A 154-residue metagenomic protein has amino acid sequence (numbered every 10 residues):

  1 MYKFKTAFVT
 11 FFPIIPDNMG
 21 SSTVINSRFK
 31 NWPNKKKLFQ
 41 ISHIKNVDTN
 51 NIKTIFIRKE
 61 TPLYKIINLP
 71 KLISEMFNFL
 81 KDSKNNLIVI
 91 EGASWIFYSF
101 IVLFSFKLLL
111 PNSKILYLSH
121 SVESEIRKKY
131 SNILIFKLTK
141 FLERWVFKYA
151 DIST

Functional and structural regions predicted by a protein language model:
M1-V47, S83: N-terminal subdomain of nucleotide-sugar transferases
F11, A93, S119-E123: Histidine-centered beta-alpha loop that forms part of the nucleotide-sugar donor binding/catalytic region in diverse
K36-L38, I88, I115, S153: Hydrophobic/aromatic residues located in beta-strands of well-ordered beta-sheets within soluble catalytic
K45-N50, F97-S99: Short, charged/polar "capping" segments at the starts of alpha-helices and the immediately preceding loops
V47-E75, K129-I135: A short, charged, and often flexible helix/loop element on the N-terminal side of the glycosyltransferase catalytic
F77, F104-L108, L134-S153: Membrane-proximal helix-turn-helix segments that form the acceptor-binding/catalytic region of lipid-linked
F77-S99, N112-L116: Short N-terminal targeting/anchoring amphipathic segment
L116-R144: Acceptor-binding helix/loop patch of EC 2.4 sugar-transfer enzymes, predominantly nucleotide-sugar-dependent
